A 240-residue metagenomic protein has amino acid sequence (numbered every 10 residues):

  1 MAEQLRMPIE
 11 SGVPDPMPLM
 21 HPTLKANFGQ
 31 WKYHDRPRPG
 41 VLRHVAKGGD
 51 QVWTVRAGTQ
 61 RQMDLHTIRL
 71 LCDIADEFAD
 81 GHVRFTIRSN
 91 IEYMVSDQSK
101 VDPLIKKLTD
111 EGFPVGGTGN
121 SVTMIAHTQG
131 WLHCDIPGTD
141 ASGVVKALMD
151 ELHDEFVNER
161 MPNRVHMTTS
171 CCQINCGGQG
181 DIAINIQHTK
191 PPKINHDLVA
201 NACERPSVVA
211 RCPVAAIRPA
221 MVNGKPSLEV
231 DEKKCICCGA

Functional and structural regions predicted by a protein language model:
M1-I9: Intrinsically disordered, low-structural-confidence terminal and linker regions
P14-M63, A126-L132: Short glycine-/aliphatic-rich beta-strand segments at the starts of folded cytosolic domains
A26, W53-A202: Small-residue-enriched alpha-helical segments and adjacent helix-cap loops that form tight helix-helix packing
R43-G49, A79-F85, R218-A220: Short, flexible, solvent-exposed loop/turn segments with mixed acidic/basic and small polar residues
T54-A57, P226-V230: Generic recognition of long tandem-repeat/solenoid scaffolds
R84, S207-L228, K234-A240: Iron-sulfur cluster-binding cysteine motifs and their immediate structural context in ferredoxin-like electron-transfer
S89-S96, S227-D231, C235: A generic structural motif
M124, N163-V165, V199, E204-V208 (+2 more regions): Short metal-coordination and nucleic-acid-contact micro-motifs, chiefly zinc-binding Cys/His arrays
